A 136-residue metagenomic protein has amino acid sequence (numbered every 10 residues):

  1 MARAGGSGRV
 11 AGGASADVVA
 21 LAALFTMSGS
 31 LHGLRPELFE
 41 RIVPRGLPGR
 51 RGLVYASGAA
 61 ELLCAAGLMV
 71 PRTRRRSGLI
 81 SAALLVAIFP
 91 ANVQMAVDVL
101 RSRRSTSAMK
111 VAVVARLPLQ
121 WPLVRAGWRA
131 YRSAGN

Functional and structural regions predicted by a protein language model:
M1-N136: Short amphipathic, positively biased membrane-proximal segments that drive organelle/inner-membrane targeting
